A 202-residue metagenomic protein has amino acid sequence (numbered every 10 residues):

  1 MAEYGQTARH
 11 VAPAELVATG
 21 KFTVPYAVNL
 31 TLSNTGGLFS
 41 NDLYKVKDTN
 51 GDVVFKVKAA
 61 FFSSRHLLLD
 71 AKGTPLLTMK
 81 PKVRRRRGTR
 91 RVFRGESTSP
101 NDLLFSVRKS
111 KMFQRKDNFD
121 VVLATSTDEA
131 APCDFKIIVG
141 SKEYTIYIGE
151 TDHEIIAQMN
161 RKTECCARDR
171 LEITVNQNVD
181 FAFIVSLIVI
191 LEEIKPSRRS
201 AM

Functional and structural regions predicted by a protein language model:
A2-R65, A71-T74, R87, T98-M202: Low-complexity or membrane-interfacial segments used for flexible interactions
T78: Solvent-exposed, positively charged interaction surfaces of folded domains, especially nucleic-acid-binding interfaces
